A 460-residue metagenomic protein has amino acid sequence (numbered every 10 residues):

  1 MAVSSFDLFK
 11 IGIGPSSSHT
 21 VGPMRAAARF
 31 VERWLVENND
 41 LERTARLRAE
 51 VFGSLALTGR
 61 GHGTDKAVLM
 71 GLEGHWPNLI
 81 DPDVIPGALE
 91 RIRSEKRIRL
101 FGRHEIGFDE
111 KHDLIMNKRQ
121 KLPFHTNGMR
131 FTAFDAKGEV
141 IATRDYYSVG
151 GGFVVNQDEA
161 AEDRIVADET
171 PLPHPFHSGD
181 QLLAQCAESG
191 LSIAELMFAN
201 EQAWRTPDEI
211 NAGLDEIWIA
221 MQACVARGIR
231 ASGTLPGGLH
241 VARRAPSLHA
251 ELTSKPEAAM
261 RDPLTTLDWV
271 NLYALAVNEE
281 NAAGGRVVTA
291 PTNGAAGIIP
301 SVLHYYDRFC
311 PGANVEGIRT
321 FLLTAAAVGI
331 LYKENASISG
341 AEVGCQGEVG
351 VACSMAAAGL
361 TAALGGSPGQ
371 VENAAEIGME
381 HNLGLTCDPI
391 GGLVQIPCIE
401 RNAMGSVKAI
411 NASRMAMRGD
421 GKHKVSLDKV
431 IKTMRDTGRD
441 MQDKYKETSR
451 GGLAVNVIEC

Functional and structural regions predicted by a protein language model:
L8, G12, V270-N278, F321-G329 (+3 more regions): Short alpha-helical scaffolding segments that buttress acidic/His motifs in well-ordered protein cores
F9-A27, A283-V302, C345-C353: Conserved phosphate/anionic-ligand binding catalytic regions in large, soluble enzymes, centered on
S18-L35, P300-G312, A357-G365: Alpha-helical support elements that line or immediately flank enzyme active sites and cofactor-binding pockets
T44-G59, R91-I98, F321-E334, E376-P389 (+1 more regions): Short, mixed-charge aromatic SLiMs
P77-A258: C-terminal regulatory domains involved in ligand/effector binding and gene-expression control
R205-G344, G452-C460: Accessory "access/gating" subregions that flank catalytic or transport cores
G312-A313, T324, I330-A403, M415-K424: Hydrophobic alpha-helical bundle architecture
K424-C460: Extended hydrophobic packing segments that form well-structured cores
